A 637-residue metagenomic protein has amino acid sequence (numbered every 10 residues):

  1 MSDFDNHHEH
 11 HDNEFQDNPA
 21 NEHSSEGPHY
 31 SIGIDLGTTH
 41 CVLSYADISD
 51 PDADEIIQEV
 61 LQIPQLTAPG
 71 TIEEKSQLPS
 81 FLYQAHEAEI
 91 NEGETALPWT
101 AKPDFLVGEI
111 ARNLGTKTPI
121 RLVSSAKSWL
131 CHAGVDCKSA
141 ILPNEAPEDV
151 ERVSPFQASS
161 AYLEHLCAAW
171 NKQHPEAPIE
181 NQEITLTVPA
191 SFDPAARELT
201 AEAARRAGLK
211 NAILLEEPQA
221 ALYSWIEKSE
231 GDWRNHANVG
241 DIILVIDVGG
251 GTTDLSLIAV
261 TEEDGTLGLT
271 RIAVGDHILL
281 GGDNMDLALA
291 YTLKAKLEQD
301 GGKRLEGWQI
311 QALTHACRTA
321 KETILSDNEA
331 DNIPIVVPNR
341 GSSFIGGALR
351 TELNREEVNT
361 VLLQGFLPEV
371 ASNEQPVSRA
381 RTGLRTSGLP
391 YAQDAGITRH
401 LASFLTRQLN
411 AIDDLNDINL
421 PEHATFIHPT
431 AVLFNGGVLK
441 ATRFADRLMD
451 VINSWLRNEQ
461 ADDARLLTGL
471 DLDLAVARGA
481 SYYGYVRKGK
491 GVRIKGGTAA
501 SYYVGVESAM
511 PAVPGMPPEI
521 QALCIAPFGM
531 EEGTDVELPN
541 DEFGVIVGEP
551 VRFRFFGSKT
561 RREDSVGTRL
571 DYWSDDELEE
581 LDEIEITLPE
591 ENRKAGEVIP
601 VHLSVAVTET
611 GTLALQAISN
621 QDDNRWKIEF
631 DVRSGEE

Functional and structural regions predicted by a protein language model:
S2-D5, D12-H29, L214-I246, L409 (+2 more regions): Conserved phosphate-binding catalytic cores of ATP/NTP-utilizing and phosphoryl-transfer enzymes
S2-K138, I213, D264-L269, M285-A290 (+10 more regions): Early-domain small/polar-rich strand-loop-helix modules and first-structured segments of the mature chain
E9, N339-A411, G491-E637: Acidic low-complexity intrinsically disordered segments
N13, I56-R206, E216, L287-I333 (+1 more regions): Phosphate-binding loop and its immediate beta->loop->alpha context in nucleotide/phosphate-handling enzymes
F81, E217-G231, D283-T292, A395-R399 (+1 more regions): Glycine-rich phosphate-binding/hydrolytic loop that grips phosphoryl groups
A161-A177, S224-R234, G365-H428, R447 (+1 more regions): Phosphate/ATP-binding catalytic cores across multiple sugar-kinase/actin-like superfamilies, primarily ASKHA
I184-L199, P338-S343, R350, L389-D394 (+2 more regions): Glycine-rich phosphate-binding loops at beta-strand->alpha-helix junctions
A207-A220, P390, L448-G479: Conserved phosphate-binding/catalytic loops in two-lobed NTP-binding clefts
